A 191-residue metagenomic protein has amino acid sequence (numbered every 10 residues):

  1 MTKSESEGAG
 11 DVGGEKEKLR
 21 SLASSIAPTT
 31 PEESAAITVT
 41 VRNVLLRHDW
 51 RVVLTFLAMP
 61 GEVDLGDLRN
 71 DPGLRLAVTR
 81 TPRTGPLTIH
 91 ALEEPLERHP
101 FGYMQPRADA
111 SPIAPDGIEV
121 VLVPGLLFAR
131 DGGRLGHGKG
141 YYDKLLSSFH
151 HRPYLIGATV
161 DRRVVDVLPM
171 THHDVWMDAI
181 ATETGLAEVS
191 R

Functional and structural regions predicted by a protein language model:
T2-D116: N-terminal active-site beta-alpha-beta segment that forms phosphate/nucleotide-binding and substrate-recognition loops
E5-S6, T88-R191: Conserved phosphate- and dinucleotide-binding cores of soluble alpha/beta proteins, encompassing both enzyme active
